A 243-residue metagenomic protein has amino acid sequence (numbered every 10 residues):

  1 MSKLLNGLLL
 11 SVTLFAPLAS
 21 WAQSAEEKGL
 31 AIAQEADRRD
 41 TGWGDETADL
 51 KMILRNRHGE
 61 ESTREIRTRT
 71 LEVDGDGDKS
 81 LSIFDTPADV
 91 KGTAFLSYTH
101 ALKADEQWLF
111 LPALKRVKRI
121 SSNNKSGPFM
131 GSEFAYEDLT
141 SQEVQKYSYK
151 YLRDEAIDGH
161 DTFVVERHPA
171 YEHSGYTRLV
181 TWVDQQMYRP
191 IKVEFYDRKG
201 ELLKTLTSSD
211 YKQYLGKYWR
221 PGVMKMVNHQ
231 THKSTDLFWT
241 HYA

Functional and structural regions predicted by a protein language model:
M1-L8: Bacterial N-terminal signal peptides that target proteins for export
L9-L14: Hydrophobic helical h-region of N-terminal Sec-dependent signal peptides in bacterial secretory/periplasmic proteins
A25-A113: N-terminal mature ectodomain segment of secretory-pathway/periplasmic proteins
Q34, D85, L96-Y98, E106-F110 (+3 more regions): Gly/Pro-enriched, hydrophobic low-complexity segments that function as extracytoplasmic propeptides/linkers
T68-L71, K150-A156, D210-Y211: Short amphipathic beta-strand and strand-loop transition segments with alternating hydrophobic
Y147: Internal active-site segments that recognize and position negatively charged phosphoryl groups and nucleotide moieties
